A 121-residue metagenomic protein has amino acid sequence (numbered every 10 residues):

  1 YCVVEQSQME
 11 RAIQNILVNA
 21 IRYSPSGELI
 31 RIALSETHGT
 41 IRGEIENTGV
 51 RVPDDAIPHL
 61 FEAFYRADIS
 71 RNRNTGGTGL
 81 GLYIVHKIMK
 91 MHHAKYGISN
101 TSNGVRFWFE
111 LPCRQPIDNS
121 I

Functional and structural regions predicted by a protein language model:
Y1-V4: Conserved micro-motifs of the catalytic ATP-binding
M9-E10: A residue-level detector for a conserved hydrophobic packing site within the catalytic ATP-binding domain
A20-I21: Short helix-loop "hinge" at the ATP-lid/N-box region of the Bergerat-fold HATPase_c
G27-G39: Short beta-strand/loop element within the Bergerat-fold HATPase_c
V52-F64: Short conserved segment of the HATPase_c
G76, G81, V85: Short alpha-helical Gxxx[C/S/T] motif in the catalytic ATP-binding
H93-S99: Glycine-rich ATP-binding loops of the HATPase_c
